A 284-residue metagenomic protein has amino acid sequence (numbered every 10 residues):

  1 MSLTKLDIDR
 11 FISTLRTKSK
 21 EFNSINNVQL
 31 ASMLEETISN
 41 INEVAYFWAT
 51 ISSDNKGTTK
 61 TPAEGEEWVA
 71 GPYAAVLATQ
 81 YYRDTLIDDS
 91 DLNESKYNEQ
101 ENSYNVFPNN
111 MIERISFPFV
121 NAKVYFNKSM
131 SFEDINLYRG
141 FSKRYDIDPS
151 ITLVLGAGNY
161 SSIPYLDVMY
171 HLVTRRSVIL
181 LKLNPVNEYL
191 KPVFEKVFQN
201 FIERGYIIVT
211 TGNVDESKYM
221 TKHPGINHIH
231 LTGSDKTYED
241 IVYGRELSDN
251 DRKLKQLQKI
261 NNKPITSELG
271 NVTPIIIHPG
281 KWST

Functional and structural regions predicted by a protein language model:
M1-I135, Y170, L183-E188, K196-I202: N-terminal Rossmann-like NAD(P)+-binding subdomain of aldehyde/semialdehyde dehydrogenases
D9, S24, D146, N159-L166 (+6 more regions): Conserved structured core elements
M33, T37-N40, A74, A78 (+8 more regions): General structural feature for long, well-ordered alpha-helical segments within catalytic domains of soluble enzymes
F119-S162, L166, R175: Active-site-adjacent "gating/activation" loops or surface patches in catalytic cores
I151, I163-D215, I265: PLP-dependent aminotransferase-like
I151, N200-T284: Conserved NAD(P)+-binding/catalytic subdomain of aldehyde/semialdehyde dehydrogenases
V154, L180-K182, H228-H230: Short catalytic-loop micro-motif centered on adjacent basic/acidic residues
